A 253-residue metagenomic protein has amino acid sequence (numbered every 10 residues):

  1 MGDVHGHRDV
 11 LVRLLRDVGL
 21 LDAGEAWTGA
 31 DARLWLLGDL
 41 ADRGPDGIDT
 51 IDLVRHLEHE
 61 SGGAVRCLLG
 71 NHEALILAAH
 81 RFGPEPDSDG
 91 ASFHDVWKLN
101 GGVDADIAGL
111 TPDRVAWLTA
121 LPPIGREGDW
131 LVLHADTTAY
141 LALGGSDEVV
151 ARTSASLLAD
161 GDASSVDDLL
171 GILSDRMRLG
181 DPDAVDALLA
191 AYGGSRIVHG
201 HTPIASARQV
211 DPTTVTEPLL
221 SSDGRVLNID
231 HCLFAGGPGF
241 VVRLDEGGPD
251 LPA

Functional and structural regions predicted by a protein language model:
M1-L53: N-terminal active-site segment of His-dependent metallophosphoesterases
G2, W35-G38, R66-G70, L133 (+2 more regions): Active-site neighborhood of phospho(di)ester-bond hydrolases with catalytic His/Asp-centered motifs
H7-R8, D42-P45, E73-L77, Y140 (+2 more regions): Active-site environment of divalent metal-dependent phosphoester hydrolases
R43-A139, S146-S165: Active-site neighborhood of divalent metal-dependent phosphoester bond hydrolases
W117, P123-I124, V132, H199 (+2 more regions): Conserved hydrophobic/aromatic beta-strand scaffold that supports enzyme active sites
A155-R196, G200-S206: Alpha/beta-hydrolase fold catalytic core
Q209-D223: Short, surface-exposed loop/helix-turn segments at secondary-structure junctions that function as lids/hinges flanking
L220-A253: Binuclear metal-dependent phosphoesterase catalytic core
